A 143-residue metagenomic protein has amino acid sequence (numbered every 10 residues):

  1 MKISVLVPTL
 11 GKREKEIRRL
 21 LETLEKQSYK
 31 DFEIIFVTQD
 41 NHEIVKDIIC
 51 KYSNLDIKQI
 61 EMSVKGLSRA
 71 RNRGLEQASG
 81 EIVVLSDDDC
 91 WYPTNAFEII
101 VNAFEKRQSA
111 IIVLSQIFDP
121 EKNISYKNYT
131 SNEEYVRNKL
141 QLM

Functional and structural regions predicted by a protein language model:
M1-K26: N-proximal low-complexity "stem/linker" segments adjacent to membrane-targeting elements
R13-I17, H42, T94: A structural helix-start
L21-E61: Acidic donor-binding segment of Leloir-type glycosyltransferases
M62-A78: Glycine-rich, basic loop-to-helix element that forms the pyrophosphate-binding segment of sugar-nucleotide handling
V83: Short aromatic/hydrophobic "clamp" motif used to bind/position activated sugar donors
D87-W91: The conserved acidic donor/metal-binding loop of glycosyltransferases
N95-N128: Conserved donor NDP-sugar-binding/catalytic core segment of glycosyltransferases
T130-M143: Short, flexible, basic/aromatic active-site loop/helix in glycosyltransferases
